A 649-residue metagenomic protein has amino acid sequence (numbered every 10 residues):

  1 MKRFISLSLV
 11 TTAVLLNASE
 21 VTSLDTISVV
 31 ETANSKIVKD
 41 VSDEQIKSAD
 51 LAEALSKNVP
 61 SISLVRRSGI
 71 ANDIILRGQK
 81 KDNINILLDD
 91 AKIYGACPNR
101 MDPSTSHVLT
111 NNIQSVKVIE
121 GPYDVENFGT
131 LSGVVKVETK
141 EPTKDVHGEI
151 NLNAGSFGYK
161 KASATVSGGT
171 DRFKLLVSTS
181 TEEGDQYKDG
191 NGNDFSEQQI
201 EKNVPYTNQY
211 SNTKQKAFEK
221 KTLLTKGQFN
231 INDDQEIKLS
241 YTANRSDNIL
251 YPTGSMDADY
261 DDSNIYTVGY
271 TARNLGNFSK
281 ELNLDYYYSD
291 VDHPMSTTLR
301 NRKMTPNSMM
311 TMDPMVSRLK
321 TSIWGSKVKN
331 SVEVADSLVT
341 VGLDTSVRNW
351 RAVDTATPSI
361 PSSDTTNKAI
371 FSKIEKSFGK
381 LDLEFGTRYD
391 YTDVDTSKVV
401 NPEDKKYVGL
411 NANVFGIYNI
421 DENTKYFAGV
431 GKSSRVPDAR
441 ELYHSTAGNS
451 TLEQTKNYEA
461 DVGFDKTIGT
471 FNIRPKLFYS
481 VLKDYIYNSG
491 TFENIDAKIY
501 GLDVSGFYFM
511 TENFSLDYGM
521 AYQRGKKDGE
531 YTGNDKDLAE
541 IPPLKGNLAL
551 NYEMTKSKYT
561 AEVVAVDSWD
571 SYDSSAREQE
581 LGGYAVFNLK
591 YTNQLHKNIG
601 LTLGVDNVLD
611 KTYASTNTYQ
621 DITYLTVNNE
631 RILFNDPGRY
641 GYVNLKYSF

Functional and structural regions predicted by a protein language model:
V10-T12, S178, A217-F218, Q228-N230 (+6 more regions): Conserved C-terminal beta-signal and adjacent last beta-strands/turns of outer-membrane beta-barrel proteins
E53-K92: Extracytoplasmic beta-strand/coil segments of soluble accessory domains associated with Gram-negative outer-membrane
S63-L64, K92-E120: Short acidic/polar hinge/loop motifs at secondary-structure boundaries that mediate gating or recognition
H107-E149, S648: A beta-strand signature from Gram-negative outer-membrane beta-barrel systems, especially the internal plug domain
K136, K144-D145, N153, T165-Y260: Periplasmic-side early beta-strands and strand-to-turn transitions of outer-membrane beta-barrels
K220, D234-E281, D290-K320, A356-S363 (+1 more regions): Flexible loop and strand-edge segments within Gram-negative outer membrane beta-barrel domains
M256-N277, L319-T321, S363, P402-Y407 (+11 more regions): Outer-membrane beta-barrel signature, preferentially recognizing the C-terminal barrel domain of Gram-negative
K376-L383, T392, F478-V481, E493-S575 (+1 more regions): Gram-negative outer-membrane beta-barrel transporters
